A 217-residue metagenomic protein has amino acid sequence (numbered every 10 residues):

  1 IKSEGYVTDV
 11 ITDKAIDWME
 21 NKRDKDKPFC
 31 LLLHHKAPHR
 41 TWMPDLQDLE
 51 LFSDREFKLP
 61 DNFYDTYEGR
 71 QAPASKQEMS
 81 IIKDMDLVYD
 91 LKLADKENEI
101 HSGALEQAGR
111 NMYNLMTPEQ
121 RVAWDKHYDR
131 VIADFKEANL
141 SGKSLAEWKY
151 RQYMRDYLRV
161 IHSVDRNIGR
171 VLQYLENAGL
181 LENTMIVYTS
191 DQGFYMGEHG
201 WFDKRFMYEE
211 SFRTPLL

Functional and structural regions predicted by a protein language model:
I1-V7, M19-K27, L32-N183, V187-S190 (+1 more regions): Active-site-proximal cap/lid insertion segments
T8-T12: A conditional alpha-helix N-cap/helix-loop micro-motif detector
